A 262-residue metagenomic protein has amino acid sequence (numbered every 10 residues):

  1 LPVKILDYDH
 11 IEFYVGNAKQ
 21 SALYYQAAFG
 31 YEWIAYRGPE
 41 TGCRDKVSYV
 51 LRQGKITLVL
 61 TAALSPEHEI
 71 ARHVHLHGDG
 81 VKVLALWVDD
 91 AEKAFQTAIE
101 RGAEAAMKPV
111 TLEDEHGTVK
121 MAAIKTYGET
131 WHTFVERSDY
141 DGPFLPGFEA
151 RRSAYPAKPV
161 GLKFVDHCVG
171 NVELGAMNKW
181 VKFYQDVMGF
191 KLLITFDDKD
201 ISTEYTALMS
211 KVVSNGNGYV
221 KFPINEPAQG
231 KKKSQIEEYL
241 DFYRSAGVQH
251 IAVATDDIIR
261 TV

Functional and structural regions predicted by a protein language model:
L1-K19, V81-L84, D141-V181, K191 (+1 more regions): N-terminal beta-strand motif that seeds the catalytic metal site of vicinal oxygen chelate
V3-T57, E100, P109-E115, A123-T126 (+2 more regions): Core segments of cupin and vicinal oxygen chelate
L23, F95-Q96, H132-V135, G142-F144 (+4 more regions): Short helix/loop capping segments that flank catalytic or ligand/cofactor-binding pockets
W33-V47, L64-V88, E92-M121, R152-V160 (+4 more regions): A cross-kingdom feature marking solvent-exposed beta-strand/loop segments within repeated, beta-rich binding/scaffold
Y49-H68, E136-R151: Conserved oxyanion/phosphate-binding beta-strand-loop segments in alpha/beta enzyme cores
E113-P156: Internal, well-ordered alpha/beta segment that forms a basic, Gly-enriched binding/recognition surface
E136, V169-L174, F196, E226: Short, structured patches in soluble enzyme cores that scaffold and shape functional sites
